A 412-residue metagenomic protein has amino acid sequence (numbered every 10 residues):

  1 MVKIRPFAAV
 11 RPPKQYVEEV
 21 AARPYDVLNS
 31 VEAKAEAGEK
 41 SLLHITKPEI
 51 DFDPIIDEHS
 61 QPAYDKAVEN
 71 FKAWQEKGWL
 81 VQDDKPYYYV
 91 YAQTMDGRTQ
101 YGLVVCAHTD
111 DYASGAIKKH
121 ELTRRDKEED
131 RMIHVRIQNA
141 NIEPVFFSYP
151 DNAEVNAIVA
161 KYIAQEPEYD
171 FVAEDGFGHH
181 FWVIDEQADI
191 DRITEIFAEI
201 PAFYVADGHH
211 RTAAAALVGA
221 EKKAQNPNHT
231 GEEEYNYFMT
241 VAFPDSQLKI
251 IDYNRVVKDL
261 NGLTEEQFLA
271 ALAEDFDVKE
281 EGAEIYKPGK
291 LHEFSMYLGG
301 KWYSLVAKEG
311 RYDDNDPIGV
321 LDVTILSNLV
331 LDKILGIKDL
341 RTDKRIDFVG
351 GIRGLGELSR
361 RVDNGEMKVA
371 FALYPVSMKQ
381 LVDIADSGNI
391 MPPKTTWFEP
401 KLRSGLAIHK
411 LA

Functional and structural regions predicted by a protein language model:
M1-A412: Surface-exposed, charge/polar-rich loops and edge strands
